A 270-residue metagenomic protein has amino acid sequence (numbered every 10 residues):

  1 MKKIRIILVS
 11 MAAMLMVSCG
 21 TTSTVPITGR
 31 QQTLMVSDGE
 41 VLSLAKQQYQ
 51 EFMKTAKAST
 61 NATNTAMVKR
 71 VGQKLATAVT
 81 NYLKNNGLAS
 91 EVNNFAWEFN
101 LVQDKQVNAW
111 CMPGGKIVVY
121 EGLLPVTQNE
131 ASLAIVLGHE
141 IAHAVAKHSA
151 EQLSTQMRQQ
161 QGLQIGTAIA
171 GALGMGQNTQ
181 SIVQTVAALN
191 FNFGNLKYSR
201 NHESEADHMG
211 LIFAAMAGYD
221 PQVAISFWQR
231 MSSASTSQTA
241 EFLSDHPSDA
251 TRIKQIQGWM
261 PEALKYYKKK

Functional and structural regions predicted by a protein language model:
M1-K2: N-terminal secretory signal peptides that target proteins for export/translocation
R5-I7, C19-K270: A Zn2+-metalloprotease active-site environment signal
V9-A12: Sec-dependent N-terminal signal peptides
M14-S18: C-terminal motif of bacterial Sec signal peptides marking the signal peptidase cleavage site
